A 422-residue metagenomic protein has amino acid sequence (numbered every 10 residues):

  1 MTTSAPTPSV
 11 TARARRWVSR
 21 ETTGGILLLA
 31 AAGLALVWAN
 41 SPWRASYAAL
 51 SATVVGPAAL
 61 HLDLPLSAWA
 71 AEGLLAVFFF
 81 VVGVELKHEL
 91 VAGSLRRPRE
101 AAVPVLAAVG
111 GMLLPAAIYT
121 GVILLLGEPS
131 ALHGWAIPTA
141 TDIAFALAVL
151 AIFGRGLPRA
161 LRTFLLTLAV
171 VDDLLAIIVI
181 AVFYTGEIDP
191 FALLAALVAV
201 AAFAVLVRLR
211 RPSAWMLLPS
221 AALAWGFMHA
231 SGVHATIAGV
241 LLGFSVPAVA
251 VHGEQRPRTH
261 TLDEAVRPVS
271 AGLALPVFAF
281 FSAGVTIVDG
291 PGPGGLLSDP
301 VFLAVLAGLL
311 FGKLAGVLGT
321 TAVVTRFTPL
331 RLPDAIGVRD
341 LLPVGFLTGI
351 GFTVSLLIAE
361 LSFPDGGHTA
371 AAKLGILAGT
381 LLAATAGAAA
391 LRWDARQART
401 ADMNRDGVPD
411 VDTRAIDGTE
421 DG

Functional and structural regions predicted by a protein language model:
T2-R20, V37-N40, V207, P212-A230 (+2 more regions): Predominantly late transmembrane helices and immediately cytosolic-facing juxtamembrane segments
L27-N40, F78-V84, L114-Y119, A199-V205 (+5 more regions): Hydrophobic core segments of alpha-helical transmembrane domains in multi-pass membrane transport and ion-translocation
W38-L50, L64-S67, V81-R97, L113-A136 (+1 more regions): Transmembrane alpha-helix boundary signature
D63, S67-G93, F244-V246, V269-G292 (+2 more regions): Hydrophobic transmembrane alpha-helices of secondary-active transporters and Na+-translocating membrane complexes
A68-F79, P129-A144, T185-V198, H234-L242 (+1 more regions): Structural signature of hydrophobic alpha-helical transmembrane segments
E89-A117, D189-V198, V288-A315, V338 (+2 more regions): Entry/N-cap segments of selected transmembrane alpha helices and their immediately preceding amphipathic helices
L106-L147, A304-S362, L382-D394: Transmembrane alpha-helices that form the ion-translocation and gating core of multi-pass ion transport proteins
L150-P247: Functional cores that coordinate and move charged inorganic groups
